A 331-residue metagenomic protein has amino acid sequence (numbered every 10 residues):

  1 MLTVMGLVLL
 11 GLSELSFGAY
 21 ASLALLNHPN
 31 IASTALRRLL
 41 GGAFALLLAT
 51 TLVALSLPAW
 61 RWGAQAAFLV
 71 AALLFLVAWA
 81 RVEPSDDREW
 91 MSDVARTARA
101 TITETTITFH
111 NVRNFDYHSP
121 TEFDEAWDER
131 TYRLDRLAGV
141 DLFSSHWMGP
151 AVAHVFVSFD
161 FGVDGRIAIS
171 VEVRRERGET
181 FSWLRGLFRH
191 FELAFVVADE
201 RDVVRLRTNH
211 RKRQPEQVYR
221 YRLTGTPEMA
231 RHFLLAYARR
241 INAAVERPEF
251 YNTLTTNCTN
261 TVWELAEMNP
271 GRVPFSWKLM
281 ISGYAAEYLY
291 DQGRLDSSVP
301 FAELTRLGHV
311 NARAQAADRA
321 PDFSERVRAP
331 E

Functional and structural regions predicted by a protein language model:
L2-T50, A238-E331: Activation targets extended, charge/polar-rich intrinsically disordered C-terminal tails
L47-S85: Transmembrane alpha-helices and immediately adjacent membrane-cytoplasm interface residues in multi-pass integral
E83-T103: Alpha-helical transmembrane signal-anchor/signal-peptide segments
S92, G149-A151, V262: Short, glycine/acidic-rich beta->alpha junctions
A100, V112-P120, M268-V273: Short amphipathic alpha-helical segments with coiled-coil-like heptad repeat character
I102-T106, D160-D164, G225-A230: A short, structured loop/turn motif at beta-sheet edges
I107, V112, H118-P215: Glycine-rich catalytic cores of cysteine/serine-nucleophile enzymes that process amide/ester linkages in cell-envelope
F188-M268, P274: Soluble catalytic domains of enzymes that build or remodel membrane lipids, polysaccharides, and related
